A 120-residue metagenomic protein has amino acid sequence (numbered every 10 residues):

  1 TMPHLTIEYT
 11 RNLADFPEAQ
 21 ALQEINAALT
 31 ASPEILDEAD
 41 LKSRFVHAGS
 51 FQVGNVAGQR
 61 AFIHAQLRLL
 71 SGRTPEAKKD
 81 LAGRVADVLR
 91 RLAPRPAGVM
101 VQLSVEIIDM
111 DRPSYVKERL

Functional and structural regions predicted by a protein language model:
M2-L120: A domain-level signal for the structural core that forms small-molecule/cofactor-binding pockets and catalytic centers
